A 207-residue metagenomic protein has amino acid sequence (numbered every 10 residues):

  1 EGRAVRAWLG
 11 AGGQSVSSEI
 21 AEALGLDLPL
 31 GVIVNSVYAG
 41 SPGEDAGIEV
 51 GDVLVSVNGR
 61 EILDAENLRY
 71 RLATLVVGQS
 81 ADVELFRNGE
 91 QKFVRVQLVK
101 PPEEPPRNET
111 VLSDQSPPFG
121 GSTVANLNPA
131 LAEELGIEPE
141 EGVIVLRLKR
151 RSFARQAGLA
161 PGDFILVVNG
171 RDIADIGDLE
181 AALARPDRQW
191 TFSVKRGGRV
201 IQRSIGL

Functional and structural regions predicted by a protein language model:
E1-L207: C-terminal recognition in membrane/secretory proteostasis and scaffolding
